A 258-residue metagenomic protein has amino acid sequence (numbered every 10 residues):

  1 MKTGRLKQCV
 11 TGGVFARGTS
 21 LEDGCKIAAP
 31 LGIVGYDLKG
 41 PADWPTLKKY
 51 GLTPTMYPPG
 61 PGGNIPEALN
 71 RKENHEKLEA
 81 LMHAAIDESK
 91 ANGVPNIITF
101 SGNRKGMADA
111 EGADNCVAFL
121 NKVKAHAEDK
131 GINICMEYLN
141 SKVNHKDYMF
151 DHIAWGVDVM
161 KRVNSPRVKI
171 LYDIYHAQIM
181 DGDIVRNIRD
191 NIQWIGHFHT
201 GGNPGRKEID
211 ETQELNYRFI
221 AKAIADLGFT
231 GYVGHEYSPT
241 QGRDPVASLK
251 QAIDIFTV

Functional and structural regions predicted by a protein language model:
M1-G32, D37, G93-P95, F150-Y172 (+1 more regions): Histidine-acidic metal/acid-base catalytic patches
L38, Y57, T99: Short beta-strand and adjacent tight-turn residues that come in two discontinuous sequence segments and form the edges
A42-L52: Active-site-adjacent beta->alpha loops and helix N-cap segments on the catalytic face of soluble alpha/beta enzymes
L47-K48, D109-E111, R243-V246: Metal-dependent catalytic neighborhoods of phosphoester/phosphodiester hydrolases
T53-G62: Short hydrophobic/aromatic-enriched beta-strand-loop microsegments
P61-E67, R104-G106, S141, G201-K207: Conserved radical SAM core fold
A68-K169, I179: Active-site acidic/histidine proton-transfer and metal-coordination neighborhood in alpha/beta enzyme cores
